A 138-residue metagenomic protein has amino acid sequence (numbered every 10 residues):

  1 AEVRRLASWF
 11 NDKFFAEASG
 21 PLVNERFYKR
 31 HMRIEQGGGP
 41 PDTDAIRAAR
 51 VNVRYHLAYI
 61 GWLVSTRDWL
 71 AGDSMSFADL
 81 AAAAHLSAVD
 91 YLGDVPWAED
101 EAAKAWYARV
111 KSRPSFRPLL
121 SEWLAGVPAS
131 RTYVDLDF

Functional and structural regions predicted by a protein language model:
A1-L6: Alpha-helical secondary-structure segments
A7, N11: Glycine-rich, aromatic-flanked loop segments that form ligand/cofactor-binding clefts across common enzyme folds
D12-K111: GST-like fold's C-terminal all-alpha helical module
A18, S121-E122: Short loop/turn and capping residues at structural boundaries
Q36-P40, L119-L120, F138: Short, structured secondary-structure boundary patches
W123-F138: Acidic/histidine-enriched, glycine/proline-rich intrinsically disordered or flexible terminal extensions
